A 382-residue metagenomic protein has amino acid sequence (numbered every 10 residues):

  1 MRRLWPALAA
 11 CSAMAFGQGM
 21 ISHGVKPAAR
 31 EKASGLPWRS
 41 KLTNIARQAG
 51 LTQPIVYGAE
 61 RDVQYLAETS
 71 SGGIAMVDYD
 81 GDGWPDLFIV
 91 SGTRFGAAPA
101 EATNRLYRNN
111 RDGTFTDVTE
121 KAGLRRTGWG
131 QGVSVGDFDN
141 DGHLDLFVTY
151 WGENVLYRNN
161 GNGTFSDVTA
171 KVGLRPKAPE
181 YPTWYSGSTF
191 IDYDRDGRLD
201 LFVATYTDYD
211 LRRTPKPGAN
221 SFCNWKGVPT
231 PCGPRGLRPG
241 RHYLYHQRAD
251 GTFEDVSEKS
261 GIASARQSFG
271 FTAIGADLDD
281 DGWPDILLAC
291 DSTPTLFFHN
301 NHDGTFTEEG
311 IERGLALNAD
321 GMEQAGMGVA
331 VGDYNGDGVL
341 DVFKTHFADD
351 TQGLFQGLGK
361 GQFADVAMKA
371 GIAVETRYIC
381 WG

Functional and structural regions predicted by a protein language model:
R2-L4, A15-G382: Acidic, glycine/proline-rich Ca2+-coordinating loop motifs
